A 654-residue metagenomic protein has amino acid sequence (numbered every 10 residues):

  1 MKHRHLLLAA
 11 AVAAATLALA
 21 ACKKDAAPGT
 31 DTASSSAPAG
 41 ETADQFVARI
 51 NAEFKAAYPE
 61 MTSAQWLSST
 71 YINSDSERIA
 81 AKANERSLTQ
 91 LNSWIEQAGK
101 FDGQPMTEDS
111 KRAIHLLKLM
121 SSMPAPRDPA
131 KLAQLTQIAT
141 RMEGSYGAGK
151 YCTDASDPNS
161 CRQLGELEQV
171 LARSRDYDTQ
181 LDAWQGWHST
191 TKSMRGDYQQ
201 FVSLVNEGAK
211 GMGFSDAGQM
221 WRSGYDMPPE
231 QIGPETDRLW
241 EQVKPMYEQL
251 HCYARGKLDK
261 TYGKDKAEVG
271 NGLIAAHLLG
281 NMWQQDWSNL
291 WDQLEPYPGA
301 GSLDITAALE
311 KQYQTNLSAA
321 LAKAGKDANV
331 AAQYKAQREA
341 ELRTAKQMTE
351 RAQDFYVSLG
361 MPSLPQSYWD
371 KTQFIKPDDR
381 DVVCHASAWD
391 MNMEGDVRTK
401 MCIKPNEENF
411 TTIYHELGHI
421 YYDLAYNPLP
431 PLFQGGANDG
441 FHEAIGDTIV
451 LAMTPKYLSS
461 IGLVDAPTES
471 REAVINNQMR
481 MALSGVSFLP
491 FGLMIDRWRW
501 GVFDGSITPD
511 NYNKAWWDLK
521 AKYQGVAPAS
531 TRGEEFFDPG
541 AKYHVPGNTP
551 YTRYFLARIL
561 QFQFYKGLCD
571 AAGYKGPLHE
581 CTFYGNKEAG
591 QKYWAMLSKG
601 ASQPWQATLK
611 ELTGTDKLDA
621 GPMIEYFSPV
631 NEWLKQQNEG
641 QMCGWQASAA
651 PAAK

Functional and structural regions predicted by a protein language model:
M1-A9: Bacterial N-terminal signal peptides that target proteins for export
R4, V357-L364, N392-E394, N406 (+5 more regions): Secondary-structure transition/capping motifs at alpha-helix termini and the adjoining loop/turn into the next element
A18-A21: C-terminal motif of bacterial Sec signal peptides marking the signal peptidase cleavage site
K24, A33-Q200, G218, K542-V545 (+6 more regions): N-terminal helix-rich structural modules
A27-A43, S69, S76, D216-Q219 (+12 more regions): C-terminal, non-catalytic "cap/extension" segments appended to globular domains
N159-E166, Q200-K400, S470-Q478: Active-site-proximal, well-structured secondary-structure segments within enzyme catalytic domains
I232, T236-M246, G436-A473, N477: Post-HExxH zinc-binding segment in Zn-dependent metallohydrolases
E408-N427, E443-D447, L451, W498: Active-site recognition of the HExxH zinc-binding catalytic motif
